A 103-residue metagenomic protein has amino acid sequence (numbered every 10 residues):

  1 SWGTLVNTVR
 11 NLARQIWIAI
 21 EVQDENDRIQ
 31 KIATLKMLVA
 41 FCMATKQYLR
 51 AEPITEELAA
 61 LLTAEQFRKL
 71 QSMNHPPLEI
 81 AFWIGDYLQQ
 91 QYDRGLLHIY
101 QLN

Functional and structural regions predicted by a protein language model:
W2-Q15: Membrane-cytosol interface motif
Q15-N103: Structured inter-helical modules in multipass membrane proteins
